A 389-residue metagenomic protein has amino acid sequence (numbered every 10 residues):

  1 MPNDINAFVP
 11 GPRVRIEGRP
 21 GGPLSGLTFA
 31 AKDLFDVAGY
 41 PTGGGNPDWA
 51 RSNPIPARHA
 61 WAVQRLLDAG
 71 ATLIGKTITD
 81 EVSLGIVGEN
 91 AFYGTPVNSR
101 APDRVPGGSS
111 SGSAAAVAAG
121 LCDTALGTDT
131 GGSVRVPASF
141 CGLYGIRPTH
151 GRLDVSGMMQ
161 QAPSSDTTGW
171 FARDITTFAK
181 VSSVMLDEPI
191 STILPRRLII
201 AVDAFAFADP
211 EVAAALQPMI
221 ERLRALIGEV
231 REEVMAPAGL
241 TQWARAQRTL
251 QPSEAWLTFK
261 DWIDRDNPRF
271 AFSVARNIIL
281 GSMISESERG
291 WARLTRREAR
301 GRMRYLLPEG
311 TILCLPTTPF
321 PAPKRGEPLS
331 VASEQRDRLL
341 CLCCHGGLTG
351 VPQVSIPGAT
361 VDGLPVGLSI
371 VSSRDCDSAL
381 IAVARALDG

Functional and structural regions predicted by a protein language model:
M1-C122: Gly/Ser-rich catalytic/binding loops embedded in alpha/beta enzyme cores
M1-P2, T124, T130-A206, V351-G389: Structural helix-boundary/capping segments
L27-G44, T249-T295, P357-L364: Short helix-loop capping/hinge segments that flank enzyme active sites or metal/cofactor-binding pockets
F29, S183-P252: Gly/Ser-rich, acidic/histidine-flanked active-site/gating loops
A31, L73-K76, L126-T128, E232-E233 (+1 more regions): General beta-strand structural signal in soluble alpha/beta enzymes
K32, G290-G389: Glycine-rich, small-residue loops and helix-cap segments that act as flexible hinges at active-site edges
N90-G94, G142-G145, T249-L250, V331-S333 (+1 more regions): Short, hinge-like loop/turn segments at secondary-structure boundaries
A213-E233, K260-R265, R289, R293-L307: Acyltransferase
